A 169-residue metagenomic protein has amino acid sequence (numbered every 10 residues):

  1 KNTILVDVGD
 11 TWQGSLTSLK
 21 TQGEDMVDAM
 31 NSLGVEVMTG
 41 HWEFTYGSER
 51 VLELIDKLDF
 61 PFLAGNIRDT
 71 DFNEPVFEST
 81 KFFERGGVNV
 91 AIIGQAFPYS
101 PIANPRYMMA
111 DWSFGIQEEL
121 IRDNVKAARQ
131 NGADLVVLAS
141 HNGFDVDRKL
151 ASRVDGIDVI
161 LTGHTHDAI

Functional and structural regions predicted by a protein language model:
K1-I169: Acidic, metal/ion-coordinating pockets
